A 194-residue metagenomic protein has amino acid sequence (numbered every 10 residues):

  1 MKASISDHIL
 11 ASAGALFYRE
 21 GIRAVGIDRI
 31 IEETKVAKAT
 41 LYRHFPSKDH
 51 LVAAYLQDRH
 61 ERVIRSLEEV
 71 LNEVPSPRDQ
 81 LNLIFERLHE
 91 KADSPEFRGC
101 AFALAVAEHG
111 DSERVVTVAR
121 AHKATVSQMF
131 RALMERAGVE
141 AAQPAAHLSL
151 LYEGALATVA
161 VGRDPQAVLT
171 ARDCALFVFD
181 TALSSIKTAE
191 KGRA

Functional and structural regions predicted by a protein language model:
M1-E20, A24-V36, H50: Basic, helix-initiating cap at the start of DNA-binding domains
I9-F17, L88, F130, Y152: Short hydrophobic clusters on alpha-helical segments that form packing/core surfaces in small helical domains
K35-F45: Short hydrophobic/aromatic patch on the recognition helix
V52-R59: Alpha-helical DNA-contacting segments of helix-turn-helix folds
A54, E68-S94, L148: Hydrophobic alpha-helical connector segments
I64, D79-N82, S112-R136, A146 (+1 more regions): Amphipathic alpha-helical packing segments from all-alpha helical-bundle domains
A92-E113: Amphipathic alpha-helical segments used for helix-helix packing
V116-R120, R136-A194: Hydrophobic/aromatic-rich alpha-helical bundle segments in the mid-to-C-terminal region
